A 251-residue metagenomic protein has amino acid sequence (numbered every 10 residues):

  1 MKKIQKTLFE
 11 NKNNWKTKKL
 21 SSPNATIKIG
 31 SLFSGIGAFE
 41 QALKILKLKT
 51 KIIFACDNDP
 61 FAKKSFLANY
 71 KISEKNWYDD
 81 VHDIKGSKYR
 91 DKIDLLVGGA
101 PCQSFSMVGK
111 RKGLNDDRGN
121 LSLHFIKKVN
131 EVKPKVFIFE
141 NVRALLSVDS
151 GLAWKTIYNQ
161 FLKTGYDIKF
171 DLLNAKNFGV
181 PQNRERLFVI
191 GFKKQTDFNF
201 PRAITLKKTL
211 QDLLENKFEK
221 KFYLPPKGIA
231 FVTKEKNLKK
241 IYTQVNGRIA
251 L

Functional and structural regions predicted by a protein language model:
M1-I52, Q160-K163, R186-L251: S-adenosyl-L-methionine-dependent DNA methyltransferase catalytic core
I4-K133, R143-S147, G151-K155: Core alpha/beta nucleotide-donor-binding catalytic domains of modification enzymes
Y70, L95, R118-N120, P134-A144 (+4 more regions): Noncatalytic linker/hinge segments flanking ATPase motor cores
I72, N76, K135, D167 (+2 more regions): Generic macromolecular interface patches on structured domains
W77, P101, K110, V142 (+4 more regions): Glycine-rich, flexible loop/turn motifs
V81, F105-S106, S122-K127, T164-D167 (+2 more regions): Short, surface-exposed, polar/charged, turn-prone segments marking secondary-structure boundaries
D83-G86, M107, D116, A144-V148 (+5 more regions): Generic structural "secondary-structure junction" signal
N120-F192: Conserved Class I SAM-dependent methyltransferase catalytic core
